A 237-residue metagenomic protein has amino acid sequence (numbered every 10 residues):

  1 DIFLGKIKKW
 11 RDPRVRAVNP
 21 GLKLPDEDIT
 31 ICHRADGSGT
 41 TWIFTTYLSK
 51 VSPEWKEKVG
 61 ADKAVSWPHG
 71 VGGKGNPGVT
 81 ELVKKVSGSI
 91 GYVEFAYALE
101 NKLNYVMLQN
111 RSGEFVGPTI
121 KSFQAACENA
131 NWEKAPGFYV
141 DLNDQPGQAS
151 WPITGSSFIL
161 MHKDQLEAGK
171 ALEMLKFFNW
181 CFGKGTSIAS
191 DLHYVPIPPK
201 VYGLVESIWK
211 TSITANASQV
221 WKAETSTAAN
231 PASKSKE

Functional and structural regions predicted by a protein language model:
D1-E237: Flexible loop/hinge segments at secondary-structure junctions
